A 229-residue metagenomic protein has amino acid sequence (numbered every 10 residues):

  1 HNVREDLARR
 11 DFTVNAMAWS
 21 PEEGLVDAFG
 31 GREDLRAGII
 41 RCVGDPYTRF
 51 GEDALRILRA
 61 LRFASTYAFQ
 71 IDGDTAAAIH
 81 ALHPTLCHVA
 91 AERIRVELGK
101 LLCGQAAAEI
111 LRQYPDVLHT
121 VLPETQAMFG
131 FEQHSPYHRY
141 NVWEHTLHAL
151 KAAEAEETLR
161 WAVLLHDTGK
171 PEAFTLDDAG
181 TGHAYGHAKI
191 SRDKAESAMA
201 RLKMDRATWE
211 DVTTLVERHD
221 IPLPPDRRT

Functional and structural regions predicted by a protein language model:
H1-T229: Catalytic cores of the polymerase beta-like nucleotidyltransferase superfamily and closely associated nucleotide
